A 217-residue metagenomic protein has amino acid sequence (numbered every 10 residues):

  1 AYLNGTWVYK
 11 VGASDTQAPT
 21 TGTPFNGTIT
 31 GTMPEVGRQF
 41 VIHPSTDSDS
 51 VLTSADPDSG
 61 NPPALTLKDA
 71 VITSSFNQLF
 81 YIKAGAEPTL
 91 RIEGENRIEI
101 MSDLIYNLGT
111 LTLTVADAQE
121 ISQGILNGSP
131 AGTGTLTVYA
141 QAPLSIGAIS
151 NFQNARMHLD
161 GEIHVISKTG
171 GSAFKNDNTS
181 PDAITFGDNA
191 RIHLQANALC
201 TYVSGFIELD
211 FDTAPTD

Functional and structural regions predicted by a protein language model:
A1-D217: A composition-driven surface/loop motif
